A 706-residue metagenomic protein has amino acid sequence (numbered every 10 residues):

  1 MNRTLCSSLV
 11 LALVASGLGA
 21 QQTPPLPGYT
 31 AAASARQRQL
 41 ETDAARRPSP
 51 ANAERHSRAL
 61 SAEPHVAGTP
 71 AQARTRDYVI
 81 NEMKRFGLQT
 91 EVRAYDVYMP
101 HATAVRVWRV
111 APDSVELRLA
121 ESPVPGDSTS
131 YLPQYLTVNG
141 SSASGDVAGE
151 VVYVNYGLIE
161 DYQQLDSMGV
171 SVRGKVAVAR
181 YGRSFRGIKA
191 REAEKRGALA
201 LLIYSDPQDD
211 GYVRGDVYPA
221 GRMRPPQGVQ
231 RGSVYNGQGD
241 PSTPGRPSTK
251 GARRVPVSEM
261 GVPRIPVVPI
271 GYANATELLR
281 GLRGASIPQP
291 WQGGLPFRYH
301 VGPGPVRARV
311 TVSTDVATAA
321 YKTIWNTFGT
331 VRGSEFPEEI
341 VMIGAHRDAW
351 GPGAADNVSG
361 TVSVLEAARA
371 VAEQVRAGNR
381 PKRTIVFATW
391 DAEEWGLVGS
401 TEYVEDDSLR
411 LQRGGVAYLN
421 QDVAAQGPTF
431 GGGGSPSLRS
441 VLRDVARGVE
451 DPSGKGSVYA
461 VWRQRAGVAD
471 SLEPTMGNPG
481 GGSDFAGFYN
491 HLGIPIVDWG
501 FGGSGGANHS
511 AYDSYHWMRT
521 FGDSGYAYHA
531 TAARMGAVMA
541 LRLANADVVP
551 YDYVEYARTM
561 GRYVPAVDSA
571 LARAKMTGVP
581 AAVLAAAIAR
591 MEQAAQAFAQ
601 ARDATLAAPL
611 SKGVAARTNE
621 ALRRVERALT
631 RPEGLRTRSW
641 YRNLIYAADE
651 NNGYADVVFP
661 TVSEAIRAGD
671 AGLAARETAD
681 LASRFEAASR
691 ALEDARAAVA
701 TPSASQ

Functional and structural regions predicted by a protein language model:
S7-G17: Bacterial N-terminal signal peptides
T23-A35, Q39, R46, R58-V176 (+3 more regions): Noncatalytic luminal/extracellular "stalk/propeptide" segments of secretory-pathway proteins
Q39-R47, S61-P70, T137-S142, Y153 (+11 more regions): Second-shell loop/turn segments in exported
E116-L117, R224-S286, F336, D391-R519 (+6 more regions): Metal-dependent peptidase/peptidase-like ectodomains
T129-Q164, D240-A355, E366-R369, E373-A377: Soluble metallo-hydrolase cores and metallopeptidase-like ectodomains found primarily in the secretory/periplasmic
V151-G221, S334, E338-I340, W350 (+3 more regions): A conserved hydrophobic secondary-structure block that centers on an alpha-helix together with its immediately flanking
L201, T327, I343-L397, G536-M539: Alpha-helical metal-binding/catalytic segments enriched in His/Glu/Asp
S504, A530, R534-Q706: C-terminal non-catalytic alpha-helical accessory regions
